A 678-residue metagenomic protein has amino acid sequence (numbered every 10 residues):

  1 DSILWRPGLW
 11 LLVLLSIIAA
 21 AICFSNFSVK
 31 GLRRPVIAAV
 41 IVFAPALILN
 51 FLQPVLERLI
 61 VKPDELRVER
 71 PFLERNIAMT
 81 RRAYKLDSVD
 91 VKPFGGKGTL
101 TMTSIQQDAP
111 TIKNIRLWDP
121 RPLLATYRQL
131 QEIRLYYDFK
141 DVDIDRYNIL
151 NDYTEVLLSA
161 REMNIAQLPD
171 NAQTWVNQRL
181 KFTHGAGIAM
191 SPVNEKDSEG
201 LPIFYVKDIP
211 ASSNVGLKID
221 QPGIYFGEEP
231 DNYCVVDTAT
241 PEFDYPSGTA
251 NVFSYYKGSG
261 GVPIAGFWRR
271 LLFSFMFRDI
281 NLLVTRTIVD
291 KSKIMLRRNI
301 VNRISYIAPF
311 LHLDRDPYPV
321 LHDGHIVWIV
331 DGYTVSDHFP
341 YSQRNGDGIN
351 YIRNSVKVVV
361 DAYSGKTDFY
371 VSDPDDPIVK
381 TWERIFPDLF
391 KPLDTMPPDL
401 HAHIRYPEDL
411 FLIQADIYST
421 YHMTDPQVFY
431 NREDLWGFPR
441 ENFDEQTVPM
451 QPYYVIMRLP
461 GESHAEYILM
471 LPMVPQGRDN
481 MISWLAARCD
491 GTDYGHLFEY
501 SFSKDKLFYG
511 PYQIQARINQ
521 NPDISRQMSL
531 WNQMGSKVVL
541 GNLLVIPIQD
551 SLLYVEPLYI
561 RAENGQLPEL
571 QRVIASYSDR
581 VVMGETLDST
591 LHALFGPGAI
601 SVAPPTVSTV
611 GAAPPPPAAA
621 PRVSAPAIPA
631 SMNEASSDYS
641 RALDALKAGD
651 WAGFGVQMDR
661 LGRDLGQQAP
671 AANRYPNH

Functional and structural regions predicted by a protein language model:
D1-A648, A652-H678: Soluble extracytoplasmic regions of secretory-pathway and membrane proteins
